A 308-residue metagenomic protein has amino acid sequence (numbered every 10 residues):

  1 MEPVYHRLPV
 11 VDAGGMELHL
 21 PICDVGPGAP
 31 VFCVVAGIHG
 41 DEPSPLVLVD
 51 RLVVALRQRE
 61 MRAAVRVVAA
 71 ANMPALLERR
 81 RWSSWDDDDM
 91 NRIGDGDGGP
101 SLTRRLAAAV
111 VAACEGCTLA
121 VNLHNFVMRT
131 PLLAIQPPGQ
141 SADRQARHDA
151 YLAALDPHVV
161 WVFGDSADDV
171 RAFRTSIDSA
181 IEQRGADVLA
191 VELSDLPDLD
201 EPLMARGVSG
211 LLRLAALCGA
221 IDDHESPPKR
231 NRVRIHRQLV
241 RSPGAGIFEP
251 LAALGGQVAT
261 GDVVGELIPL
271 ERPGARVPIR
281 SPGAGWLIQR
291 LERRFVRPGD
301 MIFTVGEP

Functional and structural regions predicted by a protein language model:
M1-P308: Structured catalytic-domain cores with a bias toward divalent-metal coordination
